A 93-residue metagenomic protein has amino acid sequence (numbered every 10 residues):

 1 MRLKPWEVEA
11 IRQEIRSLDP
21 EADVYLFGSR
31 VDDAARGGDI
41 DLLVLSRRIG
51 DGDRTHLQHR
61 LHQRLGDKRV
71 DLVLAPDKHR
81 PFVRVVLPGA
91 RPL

Functional and structural regions predicted by a protein language model:
M1-Y25, V31-G37, L45-L93: Catalytic core of pol beta-like nucleotidyltransferases
